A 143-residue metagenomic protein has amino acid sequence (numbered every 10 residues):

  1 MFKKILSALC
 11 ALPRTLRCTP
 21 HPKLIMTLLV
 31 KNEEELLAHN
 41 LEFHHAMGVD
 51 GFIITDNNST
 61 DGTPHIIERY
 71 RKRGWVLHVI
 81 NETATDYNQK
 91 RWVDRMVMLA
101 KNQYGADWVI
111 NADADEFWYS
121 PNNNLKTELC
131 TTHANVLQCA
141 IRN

Functional and structural regions predicted by a protein language model:
M1-E42: N-proximal low-complexity "stem/linker" segments adjacent to membrane-targeting elements
E42-G51: Short, acidic, metal-binding catalytic loop of nucleotide-sugar glycosyltransferases
A46, N102-Q103, N111, T131: Alpha-helix termination/capping residues and helix-transition junctions
D50, D107, N135: Short acidic/polar active-site loop segments enriched in Thr and Asp
D50-N58, H78-E82: Short beta-strand/loop segment that forms part of the nucleotide-sugar
P64-V109: Active-site-proximal specificity loops/subdomain of glycosyltransferases
G105-Y119: Short beta-strand-to-loop acidic/aromatic patch adjacent to the donor-nucleotide binding site
S120-N143: Conserved donor-nucleotide/metal-binding helix-loop-beta segment in metal-dependent transferases, i.e., the alpha-helix
